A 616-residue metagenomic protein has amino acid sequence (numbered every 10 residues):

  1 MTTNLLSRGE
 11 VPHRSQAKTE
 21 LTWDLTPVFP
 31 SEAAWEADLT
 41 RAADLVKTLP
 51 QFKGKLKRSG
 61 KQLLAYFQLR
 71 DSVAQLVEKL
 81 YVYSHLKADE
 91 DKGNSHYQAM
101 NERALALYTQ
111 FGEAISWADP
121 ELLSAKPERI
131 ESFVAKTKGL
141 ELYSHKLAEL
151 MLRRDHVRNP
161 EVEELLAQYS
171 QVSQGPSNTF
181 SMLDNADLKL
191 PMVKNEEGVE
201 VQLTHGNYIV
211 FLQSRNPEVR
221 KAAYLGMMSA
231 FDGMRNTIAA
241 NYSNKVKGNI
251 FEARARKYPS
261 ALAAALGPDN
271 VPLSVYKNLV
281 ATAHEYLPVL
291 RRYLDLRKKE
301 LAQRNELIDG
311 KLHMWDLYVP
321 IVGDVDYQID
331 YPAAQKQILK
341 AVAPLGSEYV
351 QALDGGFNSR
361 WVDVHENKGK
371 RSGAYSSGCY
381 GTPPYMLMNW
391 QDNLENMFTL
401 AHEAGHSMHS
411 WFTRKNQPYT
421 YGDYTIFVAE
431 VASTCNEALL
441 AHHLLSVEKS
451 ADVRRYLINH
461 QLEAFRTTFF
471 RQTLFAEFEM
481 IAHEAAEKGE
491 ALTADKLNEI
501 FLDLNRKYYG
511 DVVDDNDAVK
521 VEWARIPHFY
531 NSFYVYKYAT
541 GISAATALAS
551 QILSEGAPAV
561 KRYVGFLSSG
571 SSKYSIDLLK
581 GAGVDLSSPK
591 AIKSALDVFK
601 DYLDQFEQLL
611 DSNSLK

Functional and structural regions predicted by a protein language model:
M1-I321, L609-L615: A well-structured
S15-A17, P27-P30, L122-A125, F133-T137 (+11 more regions): C-terminal, non-catalytic "cap/extension" segments appended to globular domains
K126, L345-Y349, Y456: A sensor for short, sequence-defined functional sites
Q303-A341, H409, L462, R466-T468 (+1 more regions): Long, K/E/R/D-enriched contiguous segments that form extended
D324-I329, V362-T382: Catalytic zinc-binding patch centered on the HExxH motif and its immediate surroundings that defines zinc-dependent
Y327-I329, G381-A401: Short pre-active-site segment immediately N-terminal to the catalytic Zn-binding motif
K340-Q351, S377, H406, S410-P418 (+1 more regions): Conserved helix-loop functional segments at active or binding sites
S410-T434: Post-HEXXH active-site segment of zinc metalloproteases
